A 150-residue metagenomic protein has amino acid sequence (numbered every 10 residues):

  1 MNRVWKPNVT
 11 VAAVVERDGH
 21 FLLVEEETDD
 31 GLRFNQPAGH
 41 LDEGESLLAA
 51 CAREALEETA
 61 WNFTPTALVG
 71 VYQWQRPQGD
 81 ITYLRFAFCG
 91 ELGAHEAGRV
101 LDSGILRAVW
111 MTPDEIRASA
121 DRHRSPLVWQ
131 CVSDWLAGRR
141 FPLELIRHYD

Functional and structural regions predicted by a protein language model:
M1-L22: Conserved N-terminal beta-strand and adjoining loop/helix that marks the start of the Nudix/MutT-like hydrolase domain
W5, G31, Y72-R76: Short, solvent-exposed loop/turn segments at secondary-structure junctions
K6, A13, R33, A108-V109: A residue-level structural signature of the nucleotidyltransferase/glycosyltransferase Rossmann-like core
N8, E16, Q36, F63 (+1 more regions): Short connector loops at helix/strand junctions that flank enzyme active sites, especially segments positioning acidic
R17-E57: Conserved Nudix-box catalytic region and its N-terminal flanking loop in Nudix hydrolases and closely related
L41-T64, W74-L127, H148-D150: Unchanged
T66-G70: Conserved S-adenosyl-L-methionine
Q130-D150: Charged phosphate-binding loop/patch that engages nucleotide di/tri-phosphates or the phosphate backbone of nucleic
